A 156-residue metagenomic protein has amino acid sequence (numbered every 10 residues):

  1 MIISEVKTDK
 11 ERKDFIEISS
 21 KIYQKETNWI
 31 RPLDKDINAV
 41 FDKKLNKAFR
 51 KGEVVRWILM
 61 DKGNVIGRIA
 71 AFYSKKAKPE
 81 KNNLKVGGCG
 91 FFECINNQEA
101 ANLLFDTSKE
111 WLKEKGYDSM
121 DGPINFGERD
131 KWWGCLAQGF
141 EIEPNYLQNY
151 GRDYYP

Functional and structural regions predicted by a protein language model:
M1-K44: Short amphipathic alpha-helix that is part of the acyltransferase structural core
I2-E5, I58, G88: Conserved beta-strand positions that form and line the central face of beta-propeller blades
K13, E17-Q24, M60, D106 (+1 more regions): A broad, structural surface signal
L33-I37, A77-N82: An N-terminal domain-start capping segment
D42-I58: A short helix-loop-beta-strand connector motif used in the catalytic cores of GNAT acetyltransferases and, in some
V54-I69: Conserved beta-hairpin
Y73-K75: A short acidic/small-residue loop/turn micro-motif
P79-P156: Acyl-donor binding region in acyl/amide transferases
